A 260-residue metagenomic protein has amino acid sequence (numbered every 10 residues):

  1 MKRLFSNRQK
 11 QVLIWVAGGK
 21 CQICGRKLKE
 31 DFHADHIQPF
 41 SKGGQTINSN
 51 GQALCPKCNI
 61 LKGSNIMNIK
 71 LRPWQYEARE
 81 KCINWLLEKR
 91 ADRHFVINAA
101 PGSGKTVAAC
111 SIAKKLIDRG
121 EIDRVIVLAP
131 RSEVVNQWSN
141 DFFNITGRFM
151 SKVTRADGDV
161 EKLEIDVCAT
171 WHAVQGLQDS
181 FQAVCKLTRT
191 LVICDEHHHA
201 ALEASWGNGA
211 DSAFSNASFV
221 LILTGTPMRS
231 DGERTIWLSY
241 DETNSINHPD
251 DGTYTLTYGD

Functional and structural regions predicted by a protein language model:
L4-H33, C55-K57: Short cysteine-rich loop/turn motifs with clustered Cys
G25-A53, S64-I66: Histidine-centered nuclease catalytic patch
M67-N98: Conserved pre-motif I regulatory segment
R90-I112: Walker A/P-loop
T106-A108, E121-N144: Conserved Walker A/P-loop ATP-binding site and its immediately adjacent core in helicase/helicase-like ATPase domains
F143-D179: Inter-Walker segment of RecA-like/P-loop motor cores
V167-G209: Conserved RecA-like ASCE ATPase "motif II neighborhood" in helicase/translocase motors
L202-D260: Post-DEXD/H (motif II) to motif III coupling segment of the RecA-like Helicase ATP-binding lobe
